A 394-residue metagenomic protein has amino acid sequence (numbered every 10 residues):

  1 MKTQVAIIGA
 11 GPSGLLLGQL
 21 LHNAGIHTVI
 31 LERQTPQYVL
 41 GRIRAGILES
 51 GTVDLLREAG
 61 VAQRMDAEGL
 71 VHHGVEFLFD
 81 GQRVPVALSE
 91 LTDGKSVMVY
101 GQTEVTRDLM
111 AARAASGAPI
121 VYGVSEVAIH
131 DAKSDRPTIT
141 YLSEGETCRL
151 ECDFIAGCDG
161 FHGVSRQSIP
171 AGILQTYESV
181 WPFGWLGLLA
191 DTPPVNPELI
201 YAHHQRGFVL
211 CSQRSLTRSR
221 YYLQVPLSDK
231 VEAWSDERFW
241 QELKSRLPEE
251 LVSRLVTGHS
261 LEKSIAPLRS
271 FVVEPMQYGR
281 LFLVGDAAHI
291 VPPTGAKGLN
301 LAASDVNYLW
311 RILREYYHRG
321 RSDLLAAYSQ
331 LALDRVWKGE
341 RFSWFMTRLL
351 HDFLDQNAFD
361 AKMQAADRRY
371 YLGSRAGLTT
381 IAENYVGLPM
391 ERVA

Functional and structural regions predicted by a protein language model:
K2-V5: Extreme N-terminal starter segment of soluble prokaryotic enzymes
I8-N23, L109, E262-F345: Conserved mid-domain beta->alpha element of the FAD-binding
H22-I43: Glycine-rich FAD pyrophosphate-binding loop
I30-L31, G157, A202, V284: Generic enzyme active-site microenvironment
Y38, D159-G160, V291: Glycine-rich, N-terminal phosphate-binding loop of Rossmann-like dinucleotide-binding domains
G41-R44, E49-S116, H130, E340: Active-site-adjacent segment of FAD-dependent monooxygenases/related oxidoreductases
A111, A118, V124-A128, A132-S264 (+1 more regions): Conserved FAD-binding catalytic core of PHBH/FMO-like flavoproteins
S253, A296, R311-A394: C-terminal helical "tail/cap" subdomain of flavin- and related membrane-associated enzymes
